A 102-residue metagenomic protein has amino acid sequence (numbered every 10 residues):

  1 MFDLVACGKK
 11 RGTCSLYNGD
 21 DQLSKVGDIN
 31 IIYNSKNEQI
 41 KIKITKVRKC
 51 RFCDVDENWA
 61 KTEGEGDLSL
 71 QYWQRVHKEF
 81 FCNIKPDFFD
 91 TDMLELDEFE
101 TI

Functional and structural regions predicted by a protein language model:
M1-G19: Compositionally biased, charged N-terminal/linker segments
L23-K25: Short, well-ordered loop/turn sites that connect or cap secondary structure elements
G27-S35: Short conserved beta-strand and strand-loop elements enriched in small hydrophobics with frequent Asp/Gly
I31, K41, E95-L96: Ordered hydrophobic segments in well-structured contexts
N37-I40, D92: Conserved catalytic motifs of the protein kinase core domain
Q39-C50: Short beta-strand-centered aromatic/proline hotspots
C50-T62: Short, solvent-exposed secondary-structure boundary/capping segments
G64-I102: Contiguous surface segments at macromolecular interaction interfaces
